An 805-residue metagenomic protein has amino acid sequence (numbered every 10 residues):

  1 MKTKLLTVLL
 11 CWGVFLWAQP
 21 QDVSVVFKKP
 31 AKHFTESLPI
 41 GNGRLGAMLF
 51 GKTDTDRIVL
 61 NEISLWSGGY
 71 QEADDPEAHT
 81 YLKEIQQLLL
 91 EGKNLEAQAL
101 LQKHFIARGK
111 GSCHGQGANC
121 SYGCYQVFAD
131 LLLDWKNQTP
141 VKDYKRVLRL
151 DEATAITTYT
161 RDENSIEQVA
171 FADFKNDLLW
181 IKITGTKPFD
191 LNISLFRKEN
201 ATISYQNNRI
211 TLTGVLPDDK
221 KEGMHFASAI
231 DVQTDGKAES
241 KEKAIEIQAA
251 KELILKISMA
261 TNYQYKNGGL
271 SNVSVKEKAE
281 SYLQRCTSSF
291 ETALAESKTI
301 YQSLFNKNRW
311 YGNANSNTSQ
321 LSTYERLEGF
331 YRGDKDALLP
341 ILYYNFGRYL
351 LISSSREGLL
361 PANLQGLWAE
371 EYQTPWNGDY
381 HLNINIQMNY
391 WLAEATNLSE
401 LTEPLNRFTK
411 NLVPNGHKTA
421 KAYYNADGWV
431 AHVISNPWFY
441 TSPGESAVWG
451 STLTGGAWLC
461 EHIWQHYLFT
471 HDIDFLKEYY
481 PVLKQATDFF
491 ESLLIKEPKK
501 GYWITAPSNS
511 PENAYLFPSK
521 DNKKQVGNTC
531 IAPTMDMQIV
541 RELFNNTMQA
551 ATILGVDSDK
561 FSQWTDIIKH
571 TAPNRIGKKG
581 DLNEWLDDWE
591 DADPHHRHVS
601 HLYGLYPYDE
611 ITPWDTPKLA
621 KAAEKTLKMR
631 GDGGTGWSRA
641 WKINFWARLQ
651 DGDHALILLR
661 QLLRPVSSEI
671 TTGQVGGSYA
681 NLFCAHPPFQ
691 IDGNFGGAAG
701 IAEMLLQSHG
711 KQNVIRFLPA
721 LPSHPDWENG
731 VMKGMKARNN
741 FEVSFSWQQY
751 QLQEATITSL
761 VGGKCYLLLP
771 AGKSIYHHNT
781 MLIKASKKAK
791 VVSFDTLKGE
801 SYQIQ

Functional and structural regions predicted by a protein language model:
M1-P20: Bacterial Sec-dependent N-terminal signal peptides
Q19-A447, T454, I463-Y467, D472 (+14 more regions): Aromatic-residue-lined binding/catalytic grooves and analogous aromatic/hydrophobic interfacial grooves in multimeric
N192-S194, P404-R407, A422-Y423, F475-Q485 (+4 more regions): Beta-strand segments within the central parallel beta-sheet cores of soluble alpha/beta enzyme folds
P361-D379, F490-N513, L682-F683, R716-M732: Short, surface-exposed recognition loops and adjoining beta-strand edges that mediate ligand/DNA contacts, enriched
G366, E370, W503-T505, N513 (+2 more regions): C-terminal catalytic domain of Rieske-type non-heme iron oxygenases
N385, G455-H466, F475-S492, S638-R639 (+2 more regions): Extended, hydrophobic alpha-helical segments in both membrane/secreted and soluble proteins
Q485, F489-A550: Acidic/histidine-rich catalytic neighborhood
H686-L769: C-terminal structured "cap/appendage" subdomains that terminate the fold
